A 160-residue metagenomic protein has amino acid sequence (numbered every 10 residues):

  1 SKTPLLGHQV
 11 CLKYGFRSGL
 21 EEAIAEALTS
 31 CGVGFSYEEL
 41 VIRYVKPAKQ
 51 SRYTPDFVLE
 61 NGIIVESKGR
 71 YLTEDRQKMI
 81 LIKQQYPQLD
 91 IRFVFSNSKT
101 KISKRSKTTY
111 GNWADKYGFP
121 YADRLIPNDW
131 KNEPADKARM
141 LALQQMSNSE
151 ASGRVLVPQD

Functional and structural regions predicted by a protein language model:
S1-D160: Nucleic-acid endo/exonuclease domains
